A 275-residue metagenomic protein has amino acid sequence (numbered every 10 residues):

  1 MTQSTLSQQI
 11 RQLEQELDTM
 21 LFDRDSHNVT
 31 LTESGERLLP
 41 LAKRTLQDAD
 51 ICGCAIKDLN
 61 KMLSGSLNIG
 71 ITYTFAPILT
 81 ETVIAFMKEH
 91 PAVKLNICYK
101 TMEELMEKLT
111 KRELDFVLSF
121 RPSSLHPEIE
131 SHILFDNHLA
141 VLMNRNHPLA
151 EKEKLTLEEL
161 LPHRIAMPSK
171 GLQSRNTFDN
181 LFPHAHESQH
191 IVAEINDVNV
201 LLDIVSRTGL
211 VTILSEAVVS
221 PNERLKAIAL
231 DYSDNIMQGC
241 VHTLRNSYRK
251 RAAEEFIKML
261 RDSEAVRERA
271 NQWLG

Functional and structural regions predicted by a protein language model:
Q3-S4, Q8, C54, N60-H90 (+3 more regions): N-terminal winged-helix
E14-L31: A short LG(V/I)-centered, amphipathic sequence patch enriched for acidic residue(s) preceding the LG motif
P40, E81-A85, M102-L139, M143 (+2 more regions): Short beta-strand-centered segments that line the small-molecule binding cleft or hinge of alpha/beta clamshell
N60-K61, E128-I165: Flexible hinge/capping segments at coil-to-helix
I78, A227-A270: A late-sequence structural motif
T101-L114, F120, Q173-I228: Hydrophobic hinge/microswitch elements
H126-H132, D136-N137, K152, N199-Y248: Beta-alpha-beta core module
A150, H163-A185, R249-K258, S263-L274: Secondary-structure junction motif
